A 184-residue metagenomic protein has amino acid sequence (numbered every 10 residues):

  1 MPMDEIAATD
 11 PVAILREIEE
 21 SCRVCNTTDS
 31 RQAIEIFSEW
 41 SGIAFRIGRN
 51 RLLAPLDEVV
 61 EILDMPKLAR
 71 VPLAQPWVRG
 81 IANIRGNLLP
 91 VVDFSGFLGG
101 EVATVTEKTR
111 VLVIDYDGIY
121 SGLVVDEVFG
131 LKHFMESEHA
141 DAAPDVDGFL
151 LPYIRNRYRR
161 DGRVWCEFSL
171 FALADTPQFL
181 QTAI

Functional and structural regions predicted by a protein language model:
M1-I184: An acidic, low-aromatic, low-complexity terminal/linker signal
